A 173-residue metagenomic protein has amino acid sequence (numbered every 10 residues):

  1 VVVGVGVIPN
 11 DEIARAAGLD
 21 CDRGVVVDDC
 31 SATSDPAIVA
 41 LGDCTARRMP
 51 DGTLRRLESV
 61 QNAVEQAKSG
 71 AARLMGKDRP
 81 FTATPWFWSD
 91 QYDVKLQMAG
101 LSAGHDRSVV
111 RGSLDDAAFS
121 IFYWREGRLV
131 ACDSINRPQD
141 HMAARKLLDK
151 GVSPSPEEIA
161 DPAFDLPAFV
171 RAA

Functional and structural regions predicted by a protein language model:
V1-S69: FAD-site-proximal beta/loop scaffold in flavoenzymes
V5-V7, D43, M98-G104, V152 (+1 more regions): Short, positively charged
P9-N10, R137, S155, D165: Poly-acidic low-complexity segments
C44-M142: Mid-to-C-terminal Rossmann-like scaffold of FAD/NAD(P)H-dependent oxidoreductases
G76-K77, K150-G151, P162: Short loop/turn hinge sites at secondary-structure boundaries
P138-E157: A short, polar/charged loop-to-alpha-helix boundary motif
S153-A173: Cysteine/selenocysteine-centered motifs that mediate thiol-based redox chemistry or coordinate metal-sulfur cofactors
